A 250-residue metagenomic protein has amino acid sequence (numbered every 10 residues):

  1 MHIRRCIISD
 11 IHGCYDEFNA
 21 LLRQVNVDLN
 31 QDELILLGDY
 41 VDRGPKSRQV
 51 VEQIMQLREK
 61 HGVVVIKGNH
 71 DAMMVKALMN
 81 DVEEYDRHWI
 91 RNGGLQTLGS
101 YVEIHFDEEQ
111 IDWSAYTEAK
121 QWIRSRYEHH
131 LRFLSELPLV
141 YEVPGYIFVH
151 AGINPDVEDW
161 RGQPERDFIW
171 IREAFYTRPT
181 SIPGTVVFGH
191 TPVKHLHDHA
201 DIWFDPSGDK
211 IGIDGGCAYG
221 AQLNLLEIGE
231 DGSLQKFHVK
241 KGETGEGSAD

Functional and structural regions predicted by a protein language model:
M1-Q53: N-terminal active-site segment of His-dependent metallophosphoesterases
I7, L34-L36, V65-I66, I147 (+2 more regions): Residue-level marker for buried hydrophobic side chains located in beta-strands that build the well-ordered beta-sheet
D10, D39, I54, G68-N69 (+6 more regions): Divalent metal-coordination and catalytic microenvironments
H12-D16, D42-P45, A72-V75, H190-H197 (+1 more regions): Active-site environment of divalent metal-dependent phosphoester hydrolases
V27-N30, K60, Y141-V143: Glycine-rich phosphate-binding loop signature in dinucleotide/nucleotide-binding domains
G44-P138, F175-T177: Active-site neighborhood of divalent metal-dependent phosphoester bond hydrolases
T97, G220-N224, E246-A249: Short, charged, surface-exposed secondary-structure boundary motifs
D107-G212, G216-A221, I228-T244: Acidic, His/Gly-enriched loop-helix segments that form or flank divalent-metal centers in metallo-dependent hydrolases
